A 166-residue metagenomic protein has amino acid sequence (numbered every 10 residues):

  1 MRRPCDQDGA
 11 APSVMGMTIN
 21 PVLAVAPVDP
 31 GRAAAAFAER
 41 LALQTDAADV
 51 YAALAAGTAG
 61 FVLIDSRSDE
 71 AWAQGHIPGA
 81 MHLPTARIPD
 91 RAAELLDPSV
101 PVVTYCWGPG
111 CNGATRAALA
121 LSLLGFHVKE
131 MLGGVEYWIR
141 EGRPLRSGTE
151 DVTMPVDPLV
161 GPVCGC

Functional and structural regions predicted by a protein language model:
R2-L63, R67-Q74, S147-C166: Flexible, polar/low-complexity N-terminal or interdomain linker segments that lie immediately upstream of folded
G57-L63, P78-G79, P101, H127: Short active-site oxyanion
E70, P89, G110: Glycine-rich nucleotide phosphate-binding loop and flanking beta-alpha elements of Rossmann-like dinucleotide-binding
W72-P78, W138: Short loop/helix-cap segments at secondary-structure boundaries that form the rim of catalytic
M81, S99, L145-T149: Short, hinge-like loop/turn segments at secondary-structure boundaries
L83-D90: Glycine-rich, highly charged phosphate/nucleotide-binding loops
R91, R140-E141, D157-P158: Short Asp/Glu-rich motifs
A93-I139: Catalytic cysteine-centered active loop of the rhodanese-like fold, especially the PTP/DSP P-loop
